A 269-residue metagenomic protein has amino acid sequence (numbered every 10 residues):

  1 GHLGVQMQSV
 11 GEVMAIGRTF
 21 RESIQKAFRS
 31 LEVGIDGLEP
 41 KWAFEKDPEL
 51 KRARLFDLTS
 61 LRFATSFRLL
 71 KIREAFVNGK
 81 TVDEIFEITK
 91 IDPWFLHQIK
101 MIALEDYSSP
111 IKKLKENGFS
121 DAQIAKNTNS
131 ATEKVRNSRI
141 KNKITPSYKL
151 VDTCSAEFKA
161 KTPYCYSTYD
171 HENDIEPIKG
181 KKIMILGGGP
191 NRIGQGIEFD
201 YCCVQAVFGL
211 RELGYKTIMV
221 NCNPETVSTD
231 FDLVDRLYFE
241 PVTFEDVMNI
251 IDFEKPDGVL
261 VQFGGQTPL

Functional and structural regions predicted by a protein language model:
G1-L269: ATP-dependent carboxylate/acyl-activation modules
